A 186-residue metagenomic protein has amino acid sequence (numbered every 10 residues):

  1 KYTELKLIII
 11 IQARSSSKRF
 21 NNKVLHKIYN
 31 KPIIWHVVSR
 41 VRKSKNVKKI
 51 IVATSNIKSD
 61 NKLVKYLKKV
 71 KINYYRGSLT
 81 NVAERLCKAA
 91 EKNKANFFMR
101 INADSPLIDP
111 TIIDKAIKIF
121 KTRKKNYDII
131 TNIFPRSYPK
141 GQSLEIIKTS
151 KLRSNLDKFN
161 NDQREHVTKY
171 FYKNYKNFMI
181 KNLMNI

Functional and structural regions predicted by a protein language model:
K6-T54: N-terminal glycine-rich phosphate-binding loop and ensuing alpha1 helix
Q12, I101-N102, I133: Short beta-strand segments
V41, L67, F171-Y172: Hydrophobic C-terminal alpha-helix "anchor/cap" residues
S44, V70, Y175: Acidic-histidine catalytic/liganding microenvironments
N56-K121: Short phosphate-binding loop-to-helix
I108-I186: Conserved core of the sugar-phosphate nucleotidyltransferase
